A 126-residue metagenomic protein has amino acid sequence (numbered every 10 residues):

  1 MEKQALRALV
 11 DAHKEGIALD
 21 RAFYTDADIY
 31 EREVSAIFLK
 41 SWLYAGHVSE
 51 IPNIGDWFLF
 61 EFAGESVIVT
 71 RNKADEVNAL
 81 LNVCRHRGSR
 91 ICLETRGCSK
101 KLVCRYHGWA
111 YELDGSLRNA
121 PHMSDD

Functional and structural regions predicted by a protein language model:
M1-K3: Short, amphipathic alpha-helical segments
L6-R21: Short, contiguous pre-domain boundary segments
L9, D28-I29, L43-G46, R90 (+1 more regions): Residue-level detector of functional hotspots within protein domains
L19-F62, S66-V67: Non-catalytic accessory segments flanking enzyme active sites
I51-D126: Rieske [2Fe-2S] iron-sulfur-binding domain
